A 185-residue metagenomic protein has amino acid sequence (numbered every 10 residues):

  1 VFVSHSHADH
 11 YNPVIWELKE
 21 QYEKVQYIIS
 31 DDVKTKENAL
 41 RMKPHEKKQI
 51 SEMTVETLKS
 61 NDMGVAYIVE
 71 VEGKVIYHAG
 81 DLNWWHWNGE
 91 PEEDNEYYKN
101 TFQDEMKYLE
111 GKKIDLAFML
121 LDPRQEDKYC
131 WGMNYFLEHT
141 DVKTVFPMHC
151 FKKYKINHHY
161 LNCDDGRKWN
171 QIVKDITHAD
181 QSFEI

Functional and structural regions predicted by a protein language model:
V1-V33, K107-F118: Active-site metal-binding motif and surrounding structural segment of the metallo-beta-lactamase
H5, V55, D81, A117 (+1 more regions): Divalent metal-coordination and catalytic microenvironments
H5-S6, S60, A79-W85, L121-P123 (+1 more regions): Active-site metal-binding loops of divalent metal-dependent hydrolases
H10, E126, Y154: Short glycine-rich, flexible loops that bind phosphorylated cofactors or substrates
E37-S51, N61-M63, Y129-I185: Binuclear metal-ion centers of metallo-dependent hydrolases, dominated by the metallo-beta-lactamase
N38-K113, H178-I185: Core dinuclear metal-dependent hydrolase active-site scaffold
T101-K107, E126-Y135: A short, acidic, amphipathic alpha-helical segment used as a generic capping/interface helix at domain edges
A117-K128: Conserved Switch II/interswitch segment of TRAFAC-class P-loop GTPases
